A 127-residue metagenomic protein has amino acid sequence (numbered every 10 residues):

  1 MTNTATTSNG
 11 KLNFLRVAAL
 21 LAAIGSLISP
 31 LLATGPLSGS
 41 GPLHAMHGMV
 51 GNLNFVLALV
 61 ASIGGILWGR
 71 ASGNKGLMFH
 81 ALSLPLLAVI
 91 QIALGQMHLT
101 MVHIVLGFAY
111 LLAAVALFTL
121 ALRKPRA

Functional and structural regions predicted by a protein language model:
M1-A127: Polytopic transmembrane helical bundles with strong interfacial aromatic enrichment
